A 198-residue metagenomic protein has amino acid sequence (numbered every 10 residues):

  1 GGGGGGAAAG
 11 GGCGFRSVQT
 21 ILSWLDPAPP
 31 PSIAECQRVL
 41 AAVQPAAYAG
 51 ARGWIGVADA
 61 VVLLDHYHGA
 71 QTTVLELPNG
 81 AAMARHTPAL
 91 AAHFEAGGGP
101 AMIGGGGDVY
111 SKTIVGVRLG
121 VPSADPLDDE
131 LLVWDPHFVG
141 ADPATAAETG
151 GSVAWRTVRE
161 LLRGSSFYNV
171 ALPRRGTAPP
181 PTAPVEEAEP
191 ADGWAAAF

Functional and structural regions predicted by a protein language model:
G1-C13, G97-G99, G105-D108, V115 (+1 more regions): Intrinsic low-complexity, intrinsically disordered segments enriched in polar/basic residues
G1-G50: Active-site nucleophile-adjacent alpha helix/oxyanion-hole segment immediately C-terminal to the catalytic cysteine
S17, L22, E76-N79, G105-G107 (+5 more regions): Residues that form ligand- and interface-recognition hot spots within folded domains
S32-E35, G56, T157: Helix N-cap and loop-to-helix transition residues
L40-K112, L119-P122, L127-E130: Conserved active-site-adjacent core of cysteine acyl-enzyme catalytic domains
A124-F198: Noncatalytic regulatory segments and standalone regulatory/sensor domains
